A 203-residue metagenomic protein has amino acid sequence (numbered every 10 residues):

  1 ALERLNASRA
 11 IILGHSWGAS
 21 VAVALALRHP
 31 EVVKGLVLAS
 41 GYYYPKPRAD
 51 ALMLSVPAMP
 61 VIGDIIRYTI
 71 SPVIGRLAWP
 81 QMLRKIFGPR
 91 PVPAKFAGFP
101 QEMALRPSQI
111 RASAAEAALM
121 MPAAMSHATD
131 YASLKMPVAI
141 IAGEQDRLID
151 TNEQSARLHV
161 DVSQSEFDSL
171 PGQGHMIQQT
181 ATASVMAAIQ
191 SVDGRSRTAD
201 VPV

Functional and structural regions predicted by a protein language model:
A1-A10: Conserved acidic catalytic loop of the alpha/beta-hydrolase fold
G14, G18, A22: Gly/Ala-rich beta-loop-alpha elbow adjacent to hydrolase catalytic centers
L27, L36-Y68: Flexible "cap/lid" loop of the alpha/beta hydrolase fold
P47-A51, S71-S133: Conserved alpha/beta-hydrolase catalytic His-Asp/Glu region
L119, Q145-I149, H175-M176: Acidic catalytic loop of the alpha/beta-hydrolase fold
H127-A128, T151-H159: Short alpha-helix in the alpha/beta-hydrolase fold that links the catalytic acid
L134, I140-A142: Short beta-strand/loop motif that positions the catalytic acidic residue of the alpha/beta-hydrolase fold
S163-V203: Catalytic active-site module of serine/aspartate enzymes centered on a nucleophile-bearing elbow/loop
